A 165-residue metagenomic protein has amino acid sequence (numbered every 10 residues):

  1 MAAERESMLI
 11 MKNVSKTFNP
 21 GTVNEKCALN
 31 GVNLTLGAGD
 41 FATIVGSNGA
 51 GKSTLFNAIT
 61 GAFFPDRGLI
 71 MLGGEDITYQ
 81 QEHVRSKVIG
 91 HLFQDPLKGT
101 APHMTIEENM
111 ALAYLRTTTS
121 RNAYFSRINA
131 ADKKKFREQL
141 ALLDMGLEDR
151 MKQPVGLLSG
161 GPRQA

Functional and structural regions predicted by a protein language model:
T22, F64, D76-G90, K98 (+3 more regions): ABC ATPase NBD coupling module
V45-S47: The feature captures the beta-strand-to-loop junction immediately N-terminal to the Walker
T60: Helix-to-loop junction immediately C-terminal to a conserved catalytic motif
G68-D76, L140: Conserved ABC transporter NBD signature motif
H103-T119: Q-loop/switch helix immediately C-terminal to the Walker
Q139-L157: Conserved ABC nucleotide-binding domain
